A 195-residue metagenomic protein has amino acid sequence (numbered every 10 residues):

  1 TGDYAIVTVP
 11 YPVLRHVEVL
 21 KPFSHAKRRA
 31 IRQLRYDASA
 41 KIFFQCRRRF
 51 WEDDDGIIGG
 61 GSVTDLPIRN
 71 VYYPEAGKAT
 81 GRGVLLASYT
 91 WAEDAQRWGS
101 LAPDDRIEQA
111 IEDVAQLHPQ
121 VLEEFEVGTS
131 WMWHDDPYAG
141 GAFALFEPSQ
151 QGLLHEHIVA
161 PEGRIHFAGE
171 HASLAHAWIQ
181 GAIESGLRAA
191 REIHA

Functional and structural regions predicted by a protein language model:
G2-D3, G163: Short coil/turn segments at beta-strand junctions that form active-site/ligand-binding loops
D3-A26, A40-F43: Flavin (primarily FAD) binding-site architecture
T8, H16-E18, A38, D53-A195: Conserved flavin/dinucleotide-binding core of flavoenzymes
V9-Y11, C46-R48, H171: Residues immediately flanking
A26-D55: Central beta-strand plus flanking loop segment that forms part of the substrate or channel wall within the catalytic
